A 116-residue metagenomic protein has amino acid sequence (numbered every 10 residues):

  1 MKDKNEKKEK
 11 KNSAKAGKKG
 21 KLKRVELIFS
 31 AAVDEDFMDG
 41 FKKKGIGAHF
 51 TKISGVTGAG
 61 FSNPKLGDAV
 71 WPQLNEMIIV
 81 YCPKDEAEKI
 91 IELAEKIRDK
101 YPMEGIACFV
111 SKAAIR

Functional and structural regions predicted by a protein language model:
M1-R116: Positively charged, small/polar-rich N-terminal and surface patches that mediate targeting and assembly and bind
